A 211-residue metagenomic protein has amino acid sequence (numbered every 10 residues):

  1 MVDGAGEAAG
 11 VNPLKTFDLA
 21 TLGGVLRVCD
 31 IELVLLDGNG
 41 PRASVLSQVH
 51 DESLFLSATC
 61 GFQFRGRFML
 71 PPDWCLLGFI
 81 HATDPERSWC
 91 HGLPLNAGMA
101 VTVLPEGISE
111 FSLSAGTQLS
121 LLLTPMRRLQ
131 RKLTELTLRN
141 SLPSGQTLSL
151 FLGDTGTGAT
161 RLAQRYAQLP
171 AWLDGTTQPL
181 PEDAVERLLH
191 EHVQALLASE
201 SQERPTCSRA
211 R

Functional and structural regions predicted by a protein language model:
V2-G40, E86-R211: Alpha-helical bundle regulatory/interaction domains
L36-L70: Conserved short histidine dyad/triad with adjacent acidic residue
S47, F55-S57, L76-L77, A100-T102 (+1 more regions): Conserved hydrophobic/aromatic beta-strand scaffold that supports enzyme active sites
H50, M69-P72, L95, S114-G116: A generic fold-level signal
S53, C60-Q63, A82-D84, G116 (+1 more regions): Generic structural motif
C60-R87: Glycine- and acidic-residue-biased ligand/ion/polar-headgroup-sensing regions
